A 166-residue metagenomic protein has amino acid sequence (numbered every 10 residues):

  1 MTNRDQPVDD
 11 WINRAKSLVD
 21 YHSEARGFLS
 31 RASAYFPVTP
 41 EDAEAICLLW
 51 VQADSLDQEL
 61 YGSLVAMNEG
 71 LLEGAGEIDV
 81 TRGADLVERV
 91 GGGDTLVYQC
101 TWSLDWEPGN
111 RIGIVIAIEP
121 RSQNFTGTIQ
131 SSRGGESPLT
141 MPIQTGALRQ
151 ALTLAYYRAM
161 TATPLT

Functional and structural regions predicted by a protein language model:
R4, W11, S30-S33, T39 (+1 more regions): Intrinsically disordered, low-complexity regulatory regions enriched in serine/threonine/proline and acidic residues
D5, D9, K16, A43 (+4 more regions): Low-complexity, intrinsically disordered short peptide segments enriched in small/polar/basic residues
W11-D79: Contiguous, amphipathic alpha-helical segments that mediate oligomerization or scaffolding in large protein assemblies
E69-D94, Y98: Long, charged, glycine-rich C-terminal linkers/tails
G91-Q150, L154: Intrinsically disordered, low-complexity regulatory segments enriched in Ser/Thr/Pro and charged residues
